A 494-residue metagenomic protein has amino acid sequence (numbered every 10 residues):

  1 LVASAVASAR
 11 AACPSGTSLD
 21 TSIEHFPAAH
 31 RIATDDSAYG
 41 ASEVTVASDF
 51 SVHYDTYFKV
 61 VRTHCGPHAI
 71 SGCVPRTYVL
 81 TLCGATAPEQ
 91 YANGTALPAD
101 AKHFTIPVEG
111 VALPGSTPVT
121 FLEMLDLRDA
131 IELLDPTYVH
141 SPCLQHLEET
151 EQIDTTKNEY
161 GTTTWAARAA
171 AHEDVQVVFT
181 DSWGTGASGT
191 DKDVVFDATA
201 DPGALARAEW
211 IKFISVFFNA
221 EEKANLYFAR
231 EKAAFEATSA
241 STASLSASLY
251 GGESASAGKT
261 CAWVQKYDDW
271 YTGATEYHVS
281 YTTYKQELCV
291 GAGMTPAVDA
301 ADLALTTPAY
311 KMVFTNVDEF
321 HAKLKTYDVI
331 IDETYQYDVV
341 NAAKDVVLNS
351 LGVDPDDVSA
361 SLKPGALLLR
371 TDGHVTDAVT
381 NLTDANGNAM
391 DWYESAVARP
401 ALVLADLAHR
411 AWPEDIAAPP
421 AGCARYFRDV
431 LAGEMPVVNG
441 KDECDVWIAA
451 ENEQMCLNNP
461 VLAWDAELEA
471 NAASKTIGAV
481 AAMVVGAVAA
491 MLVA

Functional and structural regions predicted by a protein language model:
V2-C13, A489-A494: N-terminal signal peptide
A11-N471, G486: N-terminal ligand-binding lobe of clamshell/alpha-beta domains
A472-A494: Cleavable C-terminal sorting propeptides in eukaryotic secreted/cell-surface proteins
